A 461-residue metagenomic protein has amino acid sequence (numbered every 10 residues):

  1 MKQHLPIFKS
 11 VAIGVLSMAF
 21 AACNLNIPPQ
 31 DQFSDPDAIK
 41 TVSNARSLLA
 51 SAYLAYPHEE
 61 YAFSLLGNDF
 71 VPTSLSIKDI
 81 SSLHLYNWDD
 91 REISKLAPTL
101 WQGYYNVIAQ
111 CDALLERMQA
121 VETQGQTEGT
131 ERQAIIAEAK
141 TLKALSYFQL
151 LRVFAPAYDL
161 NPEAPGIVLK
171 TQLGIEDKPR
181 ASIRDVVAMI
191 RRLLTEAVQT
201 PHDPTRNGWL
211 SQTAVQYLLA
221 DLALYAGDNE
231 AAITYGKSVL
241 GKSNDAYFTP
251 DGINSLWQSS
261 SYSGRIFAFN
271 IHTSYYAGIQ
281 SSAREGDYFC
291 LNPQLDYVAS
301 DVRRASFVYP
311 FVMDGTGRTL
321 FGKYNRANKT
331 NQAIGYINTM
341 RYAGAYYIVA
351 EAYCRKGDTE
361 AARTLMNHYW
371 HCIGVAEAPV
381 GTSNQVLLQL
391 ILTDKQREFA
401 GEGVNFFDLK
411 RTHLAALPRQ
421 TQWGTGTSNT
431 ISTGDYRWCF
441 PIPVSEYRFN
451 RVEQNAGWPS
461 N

Functional and structural regions predicted by a protein language model:
M1-A22: Sec-dependent bacterial lipoprotein signal peptides
C23-G67, M313, E377-G381, L417-N461: Membrane-proximal, proline-rich intrinsically disordered regions
D35-P36, F63-D79, P156-E163, D203-I279 (+1 more regions): Short, surface-exposed recognition loops and adjoining beta-strand edges that mediate ligand/DNA contacts, enriched
S81-V153, Q199-D203, Q332-I337, R355 (+1 more regions): Conserved, well-structured interaction surfaces
I108-C111, V187, L194, G236 (+1 more regions): Inward-facing hydrophobic residues that define packing positions of alpha-helical scaffold repeats
I233-Y342, N384, L388-L390, E398 (+5 more regions): Hydrophobic-face positions in mid-chain alpha helices that act as interaction patches
